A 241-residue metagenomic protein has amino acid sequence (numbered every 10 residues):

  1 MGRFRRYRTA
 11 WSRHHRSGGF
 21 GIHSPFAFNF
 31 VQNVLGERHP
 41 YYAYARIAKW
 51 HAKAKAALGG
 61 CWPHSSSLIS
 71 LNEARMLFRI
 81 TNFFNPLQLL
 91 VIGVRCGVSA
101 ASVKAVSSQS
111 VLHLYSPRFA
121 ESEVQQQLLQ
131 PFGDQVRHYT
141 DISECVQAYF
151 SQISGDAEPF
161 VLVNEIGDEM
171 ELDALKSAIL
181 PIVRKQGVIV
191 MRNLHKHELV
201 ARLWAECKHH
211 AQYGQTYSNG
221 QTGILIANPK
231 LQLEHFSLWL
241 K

Functional and structural regions predicted by a protein language model:
M1-F160, I166-K185, L194-K241: A short alpha-helical cap/connector motif
